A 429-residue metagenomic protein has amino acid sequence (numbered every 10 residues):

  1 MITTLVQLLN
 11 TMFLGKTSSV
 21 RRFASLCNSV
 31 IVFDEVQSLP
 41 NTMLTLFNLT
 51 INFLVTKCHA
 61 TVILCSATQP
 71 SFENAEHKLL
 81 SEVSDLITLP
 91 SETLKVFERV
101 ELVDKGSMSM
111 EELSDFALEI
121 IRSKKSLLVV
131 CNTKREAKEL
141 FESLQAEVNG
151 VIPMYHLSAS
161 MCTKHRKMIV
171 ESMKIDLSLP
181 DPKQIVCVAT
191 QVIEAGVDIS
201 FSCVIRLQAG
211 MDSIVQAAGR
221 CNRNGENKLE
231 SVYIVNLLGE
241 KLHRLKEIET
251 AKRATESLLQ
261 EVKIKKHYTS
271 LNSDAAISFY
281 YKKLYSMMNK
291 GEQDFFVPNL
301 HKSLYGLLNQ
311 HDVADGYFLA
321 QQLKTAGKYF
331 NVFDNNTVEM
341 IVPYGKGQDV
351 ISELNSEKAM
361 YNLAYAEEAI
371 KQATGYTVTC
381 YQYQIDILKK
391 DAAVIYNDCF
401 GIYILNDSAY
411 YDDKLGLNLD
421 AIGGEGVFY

Functional and structural regions predicted by a protein language model:
M1, V6, C27-V30, K57-I63 (+2 more regions): Loop/turn-to-beta-strand initiation segments
L5-N10, T17-L54: SF2 helicase catalytic motif II
T11, P182-S200, Q216-N224: SF2 helicase motor core recognition
V55, S114-K124, V130, R135-N149 (+5 more regions): C-terminal helicase lobe and adjacent C-terminal extensions/tails of nucleic-acid helicase motors
T61, C65-I121: Interdomain hinge/linker at the junction between the two RecA-like core domains of SF2 helicases
A67-P70, N132, Q191: Conserved H-loop
C162-T190: Conserved helicase ATPase core of P-loop NTP-dependent helicases/translocases
